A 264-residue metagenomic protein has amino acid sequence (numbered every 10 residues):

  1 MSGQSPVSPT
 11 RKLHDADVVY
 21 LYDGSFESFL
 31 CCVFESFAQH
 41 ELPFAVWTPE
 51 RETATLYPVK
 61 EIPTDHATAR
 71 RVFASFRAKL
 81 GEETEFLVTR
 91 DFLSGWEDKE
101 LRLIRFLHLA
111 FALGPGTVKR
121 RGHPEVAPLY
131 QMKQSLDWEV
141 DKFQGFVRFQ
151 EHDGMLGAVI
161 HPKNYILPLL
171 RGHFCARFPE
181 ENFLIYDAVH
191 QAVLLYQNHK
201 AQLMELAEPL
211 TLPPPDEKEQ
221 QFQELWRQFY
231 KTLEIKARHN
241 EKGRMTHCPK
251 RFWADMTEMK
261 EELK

Functional and structural regions predicted by a protein language model:
S2-H66: N-terminal ordered "arm"
V18-S25, K60, P124, M155-I166 (+1 more regions): Conserved aromatic-histidine-acidic binding/catalytic patches
S28-Q39, R105-A112, G172-A176, E224-K231: Short, hydrophobic/amphipathic alpha-helical patches that form generic packing surfaces within helical domains
W47-D141: Charged, alpha-helical interface segments at or near domain boundaries
I62-V72, K200-L212: Acidic, Ser/Thr-rich peripheral helices and adjacent loops at domain boundaries
L87-D91, A188, R238-M245: Short coil/turn segments at secondary-structure boundaries
G116-L206: Internal, well-folded beta-alpha domain core
E180-N182, V193-K200, L210-K264: Long, compositionally biased intrinsically disordered terminal regions
